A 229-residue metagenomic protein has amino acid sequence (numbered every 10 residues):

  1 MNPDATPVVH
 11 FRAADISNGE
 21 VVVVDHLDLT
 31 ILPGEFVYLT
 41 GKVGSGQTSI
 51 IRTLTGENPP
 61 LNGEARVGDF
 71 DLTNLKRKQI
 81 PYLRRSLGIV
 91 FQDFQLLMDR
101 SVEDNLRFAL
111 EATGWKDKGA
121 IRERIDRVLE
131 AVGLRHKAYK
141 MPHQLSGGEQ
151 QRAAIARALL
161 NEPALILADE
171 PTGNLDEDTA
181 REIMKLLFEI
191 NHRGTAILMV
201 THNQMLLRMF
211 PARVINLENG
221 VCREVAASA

Functional and structural regions predicted by a protein language model:
T55: Helix-to-loop junction immediately C-terminal to a conserved catalytic motif
G63-D71: Conserved ABC transporter NBD signature motif
L72-G88, K118-G119, I190-H192: ABC ATPase NBD coupling module
R100-F108: Short coil-to-helix segment of the ABC ATPase nucleotide-binding domain corresponding to the Q-loop/switch region
K140-H143, N161, R193: Conserved signature/switch motifs of ABC ATPase nucleotide-binding domains
M141-L145, E149-Q151: Conserved ABC ATPase signature
I166-D169: Catalytic Walker B motif of ABC-type/P-loop ATPase nucleotide-binding domains
